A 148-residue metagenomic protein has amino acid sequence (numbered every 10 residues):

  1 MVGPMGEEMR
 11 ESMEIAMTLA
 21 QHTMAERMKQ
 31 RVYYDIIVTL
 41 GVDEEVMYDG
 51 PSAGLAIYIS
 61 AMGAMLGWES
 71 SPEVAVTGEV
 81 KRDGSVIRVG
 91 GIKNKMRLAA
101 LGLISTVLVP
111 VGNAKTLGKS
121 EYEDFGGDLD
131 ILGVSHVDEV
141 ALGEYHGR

Functional and structural regions predicted by a protein language model:
M1-R148: Peripheral, non-AAA+ core regions of ATP-driven protein-machinery
